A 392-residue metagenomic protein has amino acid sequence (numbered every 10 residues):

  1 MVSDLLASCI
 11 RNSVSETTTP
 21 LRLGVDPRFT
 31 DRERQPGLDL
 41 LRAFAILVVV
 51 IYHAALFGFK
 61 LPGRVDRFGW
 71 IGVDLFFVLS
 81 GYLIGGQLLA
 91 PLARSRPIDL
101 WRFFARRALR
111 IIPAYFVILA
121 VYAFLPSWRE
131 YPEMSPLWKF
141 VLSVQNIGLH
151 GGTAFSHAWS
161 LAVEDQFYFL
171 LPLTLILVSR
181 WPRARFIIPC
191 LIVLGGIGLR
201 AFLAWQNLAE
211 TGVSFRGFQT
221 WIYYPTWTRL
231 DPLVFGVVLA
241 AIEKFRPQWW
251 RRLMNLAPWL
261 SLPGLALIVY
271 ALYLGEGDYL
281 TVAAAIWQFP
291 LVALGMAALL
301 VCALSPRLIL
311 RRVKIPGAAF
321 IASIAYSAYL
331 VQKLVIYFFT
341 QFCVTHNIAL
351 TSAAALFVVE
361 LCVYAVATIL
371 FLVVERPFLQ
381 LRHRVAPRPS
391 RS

Functional and structural regions predicted by a protein language model:
L6, E16-L23, A105, I111-V163 (+2 more regions): Membrane-interface helix-loop-helix regions
N12, E16-L38, F44-W70, I84-W101 (+5 more regions): Alpha-helical transmembrane segments in multi-pass integral membrane proteins
P36, D74, D99, F103 (+6 more regions): Amphipathic alpha-helical recognition patches that constitute DNA-binding helices
D39, F103, A158-A162, Y168 (+1 more regions): Short alpha-helical catalytic segment bearing the HExxH-like zincin motif of zinc-dependent metalloproteases
F104, I112, F169, F186-C190 (+2 more regions): Hydrophobic alpha-helical transmembrane segments
L170, T174-P182: Membrane-interface helix/loop boundary segments of multi-pass membrane proteins
